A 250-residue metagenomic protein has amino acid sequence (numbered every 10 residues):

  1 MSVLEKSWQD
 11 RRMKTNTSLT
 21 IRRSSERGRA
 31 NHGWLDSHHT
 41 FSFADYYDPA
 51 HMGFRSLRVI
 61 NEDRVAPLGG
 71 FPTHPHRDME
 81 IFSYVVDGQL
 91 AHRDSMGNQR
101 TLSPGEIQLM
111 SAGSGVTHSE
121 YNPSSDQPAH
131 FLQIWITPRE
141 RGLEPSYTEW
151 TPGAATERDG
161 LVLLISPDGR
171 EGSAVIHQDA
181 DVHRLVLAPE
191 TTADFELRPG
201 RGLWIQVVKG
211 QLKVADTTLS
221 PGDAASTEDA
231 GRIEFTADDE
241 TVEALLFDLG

Functional and structural regions predicted by a protein language model:
M1-G250: Jelly-roll (double-stranded beta-helix
